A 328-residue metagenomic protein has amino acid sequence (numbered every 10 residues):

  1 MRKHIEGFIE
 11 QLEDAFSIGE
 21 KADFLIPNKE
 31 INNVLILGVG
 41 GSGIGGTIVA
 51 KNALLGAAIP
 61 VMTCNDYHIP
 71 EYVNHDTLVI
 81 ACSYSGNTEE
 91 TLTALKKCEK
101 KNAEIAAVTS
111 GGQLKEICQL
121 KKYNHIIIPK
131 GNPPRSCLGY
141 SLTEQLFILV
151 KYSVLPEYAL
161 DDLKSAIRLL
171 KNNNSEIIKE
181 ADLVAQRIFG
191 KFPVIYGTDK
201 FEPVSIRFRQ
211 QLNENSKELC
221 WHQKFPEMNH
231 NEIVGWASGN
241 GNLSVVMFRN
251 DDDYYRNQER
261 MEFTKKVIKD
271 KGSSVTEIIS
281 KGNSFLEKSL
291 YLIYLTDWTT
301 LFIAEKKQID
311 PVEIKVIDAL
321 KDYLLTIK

Functional and structural regions predicted by a protein language model:
M1-H4, Q11, G19-L25, K29-N32 (+2 more regions): Active-site phosphate/pyrophosphate-binding segments
R2-N28, P70-V73, T276, S280-L290: Conserved, well-structured ligand/cofactor-binding cores
S17-I18, A58, I148-A159, T300-E313: Short helix-capping/linker segments at secondary-structure and domain boundaries
N28-N173, Q186, F248-Y255, E259-S274: Glycine-rich phosphate-binding loops that contact phosphosugars or nucleotide phosphates
T63-D66, E218-N229, S274-N283: A generic structural motif
V234, G239-K315: C-terminal active-site/capping subdomain that shapes the small-molecule cofactor and substrate pocket of enzyme
D310-K328: Short, small/acidic-rich helices and loops at N termini and domain boundaries of DNA replication/processing enzymes
